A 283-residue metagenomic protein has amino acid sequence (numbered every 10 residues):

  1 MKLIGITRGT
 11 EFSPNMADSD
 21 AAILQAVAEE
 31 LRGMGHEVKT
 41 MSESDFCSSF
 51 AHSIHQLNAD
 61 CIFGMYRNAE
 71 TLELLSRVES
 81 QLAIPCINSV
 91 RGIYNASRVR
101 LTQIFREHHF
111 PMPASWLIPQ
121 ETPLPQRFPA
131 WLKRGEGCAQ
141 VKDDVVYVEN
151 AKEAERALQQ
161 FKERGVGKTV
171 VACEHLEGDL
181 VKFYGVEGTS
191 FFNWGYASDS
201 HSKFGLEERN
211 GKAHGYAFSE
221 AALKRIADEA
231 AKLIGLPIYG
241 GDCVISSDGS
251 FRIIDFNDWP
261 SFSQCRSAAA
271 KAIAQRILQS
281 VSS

Functional and structural regions predicted by a protein language model:
K2-R8, R91-C173, E177-L180, A221: Active-site nucleotide/adenylate-binding loops and adjacent lid/helix of ATP-dependent enzymes
R8-S115: Conserved N-proximal alpha/beta basic substrate-recognition cap immediately N-terminal to, or forming the N-lobe
C61, A130-K133, F183-G185, G249-Q264: A short beta-strand motif that forms the metal-chelation/ATP-contact edge of phosphoryl-transfer active sites
R67-A69, G135-G137, W259: Short glycine-rich anion-binding loops that position phosphate/pyrophosphate groups of nucleotides and phosphorylated
A130, V171, S190-F192, Y239 (+1 more regions): Protein kinase-like catalytic core scaffold
G135, H175-L176, Y184, D242-V244 (+1 more regions): Anionic group-transfer/hydrolysis microenvironments
V148-I234: Phosphate-binding site of ATP-dependent enzymes
K203-I253, C265, A272-S282: A long amphipathic alpha-helix within ATP-dependent nucleotide-binding catalytic cores
